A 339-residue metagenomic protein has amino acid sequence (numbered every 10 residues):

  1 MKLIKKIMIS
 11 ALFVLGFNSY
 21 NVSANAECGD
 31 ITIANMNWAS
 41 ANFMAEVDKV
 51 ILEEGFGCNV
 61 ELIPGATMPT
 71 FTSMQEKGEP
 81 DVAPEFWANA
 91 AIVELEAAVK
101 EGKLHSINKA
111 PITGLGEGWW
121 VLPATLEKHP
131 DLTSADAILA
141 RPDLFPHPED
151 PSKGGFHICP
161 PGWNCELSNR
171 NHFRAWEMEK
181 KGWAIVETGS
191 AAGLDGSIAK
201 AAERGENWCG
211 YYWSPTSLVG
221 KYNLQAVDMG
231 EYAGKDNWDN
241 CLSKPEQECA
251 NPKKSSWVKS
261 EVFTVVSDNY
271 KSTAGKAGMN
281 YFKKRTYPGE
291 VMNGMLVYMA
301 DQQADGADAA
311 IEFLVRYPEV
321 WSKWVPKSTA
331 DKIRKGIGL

Functional and structural regions predicted by a protein language model:
V22-I33, F145-K153, G338-L339: Immediate post-signal peptide segment of exported/extracytoplasmic ligand-binding proteins
E27-S40, C58-I63, K153-H157, F282: Short, well-ordered beta-strand elements
S40, E166-K181, A191-G205, T216-V219 (+2 more regions): An extracytoplasmic/periplasmic, membrane-proximal ligand-sensing/linker region
S40-C58: Short, polar/charged alpha-helical segment
T72-M74, P80-W87, H157-W238: Ligand-binding pocket segment of bilobal, Venus flytrap-like solute-binding proteins
L104-I158: A conserved helix-loop-strand patch within extracytoplasmic ligand-binding domains of the periplasmic binding
G116-E127, K259-A274, M295-Y298: A bilobed periplasmic-binding-protein/Venus flytrap-type ligand-binding module shared by bacterial periplasmic
K221-T286: C-terminal lobe and pocket-closing loops of periplasmic/extracytoplasmic Venus-flytrap solute-binding proteins
